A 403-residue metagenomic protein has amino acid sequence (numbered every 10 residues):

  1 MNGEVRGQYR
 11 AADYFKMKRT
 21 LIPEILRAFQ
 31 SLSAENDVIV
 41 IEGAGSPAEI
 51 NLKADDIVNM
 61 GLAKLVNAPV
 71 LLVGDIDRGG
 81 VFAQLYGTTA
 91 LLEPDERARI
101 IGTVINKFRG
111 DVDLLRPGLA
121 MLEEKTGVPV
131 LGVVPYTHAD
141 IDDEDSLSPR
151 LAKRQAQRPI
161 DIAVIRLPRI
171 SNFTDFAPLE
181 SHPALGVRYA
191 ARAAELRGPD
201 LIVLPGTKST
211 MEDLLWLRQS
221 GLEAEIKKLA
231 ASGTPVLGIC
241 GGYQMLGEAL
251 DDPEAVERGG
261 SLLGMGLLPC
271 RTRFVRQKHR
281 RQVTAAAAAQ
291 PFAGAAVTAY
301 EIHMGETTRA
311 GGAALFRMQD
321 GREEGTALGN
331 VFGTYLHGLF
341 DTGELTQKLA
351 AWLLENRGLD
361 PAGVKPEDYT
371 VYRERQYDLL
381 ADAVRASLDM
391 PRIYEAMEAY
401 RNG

Functional and structural regions predicted by a protein language model:
M1-K228, P235, D252, R276 (+1 more regions): Flexible phosphate-sensing "switch/lid" loops adjacent to ATP/NTP-binding sites across phosphate-transfer
C240-G241: Catalytic nucleophile serine of serine hydrolases, specifically the conserved "nucleophile elbow" pentapeptide
Q244: Glycine-rich SAM-binding Motif I of class I
G247-A299, M304: A conserved active-site-flanking secondary-structure segment within enzyme catalytic domains
